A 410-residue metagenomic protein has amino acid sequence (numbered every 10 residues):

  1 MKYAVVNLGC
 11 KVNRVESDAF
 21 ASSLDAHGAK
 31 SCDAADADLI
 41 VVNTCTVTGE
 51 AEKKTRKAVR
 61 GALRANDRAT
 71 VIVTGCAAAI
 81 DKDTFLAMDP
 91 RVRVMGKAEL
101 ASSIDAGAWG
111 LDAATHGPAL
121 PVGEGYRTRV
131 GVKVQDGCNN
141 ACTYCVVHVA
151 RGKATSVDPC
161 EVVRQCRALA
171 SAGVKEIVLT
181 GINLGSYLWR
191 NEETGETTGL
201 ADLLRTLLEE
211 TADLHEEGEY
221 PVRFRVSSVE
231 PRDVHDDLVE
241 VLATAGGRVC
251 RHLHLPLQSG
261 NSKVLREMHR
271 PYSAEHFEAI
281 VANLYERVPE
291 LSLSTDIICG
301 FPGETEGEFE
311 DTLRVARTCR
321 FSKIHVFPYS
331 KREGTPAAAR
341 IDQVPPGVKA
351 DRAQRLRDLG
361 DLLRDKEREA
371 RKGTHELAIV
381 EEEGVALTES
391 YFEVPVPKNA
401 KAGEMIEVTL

Functional and structural regions predicted by a protein language model:
M1-L188, G199-A201, L253, E275-E286 (+3 more regions): Proteins enriched for Cys/Gly/acidic motifs involved in redox and nucleic-acid/cofactor modification
V41, C76, L179, V226 (+5 more regions): Residue-level signal for inorganic ion chemistry
T46, R151-G152, N191-G195, R266-Y272 (+1 more regions): Short glycine-enriched, charge-decorated loop/helix-capping segments at active-site entrances that position
R64-N66, A243-G247, R320: Short, conserved loop/helix-junction motifs that constitute active-site signature segments in enzyme catalytic cores
V71-I72, I80-D81, S171-E306: Conserved SAM/AdoMet-binding glycine-rich loop
N140, G185, S262-K263, G384 (+1 more regions): Glycine-centered loop/turn positions within well-structured domains that cap or flank conserved ligand/cofactor-binding
E304, R320-F321: Contiguous mid-protein beta-loop-alpha structural module that forms a pocket-lining wall or clamp of enzyme active
A339-L410: Terminal RNA-binding accessory module
